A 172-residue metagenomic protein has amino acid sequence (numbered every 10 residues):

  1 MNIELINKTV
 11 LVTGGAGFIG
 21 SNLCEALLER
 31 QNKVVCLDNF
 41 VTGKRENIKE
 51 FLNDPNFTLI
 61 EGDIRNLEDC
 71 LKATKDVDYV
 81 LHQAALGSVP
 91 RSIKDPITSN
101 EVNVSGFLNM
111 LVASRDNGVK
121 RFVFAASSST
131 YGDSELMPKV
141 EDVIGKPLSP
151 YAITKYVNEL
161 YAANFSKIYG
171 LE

Functional and structural regions predicted by a protein language model:
M1-E172: N-terminal Rossmann-like NAD(P)+-binding domain of SDR-like oxidoreductases, especially those catalyzing
